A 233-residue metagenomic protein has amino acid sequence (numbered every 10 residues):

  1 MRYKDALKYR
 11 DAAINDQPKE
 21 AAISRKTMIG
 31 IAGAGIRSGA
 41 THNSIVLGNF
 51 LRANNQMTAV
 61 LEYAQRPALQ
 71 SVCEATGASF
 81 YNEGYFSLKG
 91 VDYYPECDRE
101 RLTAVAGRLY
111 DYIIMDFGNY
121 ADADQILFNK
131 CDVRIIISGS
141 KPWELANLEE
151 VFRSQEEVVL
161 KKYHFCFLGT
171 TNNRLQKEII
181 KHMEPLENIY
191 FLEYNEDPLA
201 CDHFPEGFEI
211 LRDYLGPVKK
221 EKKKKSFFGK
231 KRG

Functional and structural regions predicted by a protein language model:
M1-D16, K161-G233: C-terminal lobe/tail of nucleotide-utilizing enzymes
R2-I36: The Walker A/P-loop phosphate-binding site
A13-A22, A75-S87, R153-V159, P185: Inter-domain helical "communication" segments and dimerization helices that couple sensory or membrane-embedded modules
R25-S38, A53, M57-D122, F128-K130 (+1 more regions): P-loop/Walker-type NTP enzyme "switch/lid" segment
H42-N43: Hydrophobic positions on the alpha1 helix immediately C-terminal to the Walker A/P-loop
V46, F50: Active-site signature of alpha/beta-hydrolase-fold catalytic machinery across serine- and Asp/Cys-nucleophile hydrolases
R52-N55, N188-Y190: Generic signature of mature, soluble extracytoplasmic domains
G107-R108, Y112-D202: Conserved catalytic-core segment of NTP-binding enzymes
